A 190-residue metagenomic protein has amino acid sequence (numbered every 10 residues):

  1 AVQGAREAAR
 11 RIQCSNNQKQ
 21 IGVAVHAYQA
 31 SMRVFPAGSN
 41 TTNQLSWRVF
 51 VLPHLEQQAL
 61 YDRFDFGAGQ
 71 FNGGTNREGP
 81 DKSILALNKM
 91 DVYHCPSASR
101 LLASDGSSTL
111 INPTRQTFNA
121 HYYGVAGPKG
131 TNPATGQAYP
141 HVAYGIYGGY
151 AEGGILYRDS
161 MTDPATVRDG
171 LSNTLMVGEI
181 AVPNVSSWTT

Functional and structural regions predicted by a protein language model:
Q3-T190: Internal low-complexity, small-residue/proline-rich segments
